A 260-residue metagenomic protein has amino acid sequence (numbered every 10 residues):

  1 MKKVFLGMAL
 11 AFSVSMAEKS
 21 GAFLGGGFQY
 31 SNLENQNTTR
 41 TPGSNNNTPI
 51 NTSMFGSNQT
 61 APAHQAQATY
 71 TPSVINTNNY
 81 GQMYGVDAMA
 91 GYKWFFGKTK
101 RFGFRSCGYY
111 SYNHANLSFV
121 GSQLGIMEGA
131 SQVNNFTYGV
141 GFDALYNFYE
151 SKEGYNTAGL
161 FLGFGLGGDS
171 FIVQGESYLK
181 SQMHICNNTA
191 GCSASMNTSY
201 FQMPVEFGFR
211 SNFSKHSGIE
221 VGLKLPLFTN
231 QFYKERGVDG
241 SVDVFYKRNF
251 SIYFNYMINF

Functional and structural regions predicted by a protein language model:
M1-G21, N45-A63: Cleavable N-terminal export/targeting peptides
M16-G21, F95-F104, Y149-G159, F213-S217: Short loop/turn motifs that connect adjacent beta-strands in outer-membrane beta-barrel proteins
L24-N32, F104-Y112, F142, L160-G168 (+2 more regions): Transmembrane beta-barrel strands of outer-membrane/channel proteins
F28-E34, Y84, W94, Y110-N116 (+5 more regions): Transmembrane beta-strands of outer-membrane beta-barrel pores
S31, G91-G97, L145-S151, G208-S214 (+1 more regions): Structural signature of outer-membrane beta-barrel channels/translocons
E34-Q82, Y112-Y138, D169-Y200, N230-K247: Extracellular/periplasm-exposed beta-strand and loop segments of Gram-negative cell-envelope proteins, dominated by
Y84-A88, F136-F142, L160, F201-F207 (+1 more regions): Hydrophobic, lipid-facing positions within transmembrane beta-strands of outer-membrane proteins
Y200-F260: Predominantly the C-terminal beta-signal and adjacent terminal strand-loop region of outer-membrane beta-barrel
